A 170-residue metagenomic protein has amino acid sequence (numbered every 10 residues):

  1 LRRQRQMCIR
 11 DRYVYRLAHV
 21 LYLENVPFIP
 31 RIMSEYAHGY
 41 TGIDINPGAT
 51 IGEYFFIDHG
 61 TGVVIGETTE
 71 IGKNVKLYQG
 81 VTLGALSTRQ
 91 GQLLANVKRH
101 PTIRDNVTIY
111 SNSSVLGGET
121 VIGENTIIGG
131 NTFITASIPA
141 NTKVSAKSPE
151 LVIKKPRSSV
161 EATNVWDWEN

Functional and structural regions predicted by a protein language model:
L1-I9: Single conserved hydrophobic/aromatic residue that forms the stacking wall/gate of nucleotide- or nucleobase-binding
D11-V63: Extended, small-residue-rich solenoid/repeat segments and analogous flexible loops that form exposed scaffolds
T41, N46-P47, G52-E53, D58-E67 (+12 more regions): Left-handed beta-helix
S87-K98: Extended hydrophobic/aromatic segments used for targeting, binding, or gating
S145, A162-T163, W168-N170: Long, amphipathic alpha-helical stalk/connector segments used for oligomerization, subunit docking, or mechanical
P156-R157: Flexible glycine/proline-rich, aromatic-decorated loop/lid segments
